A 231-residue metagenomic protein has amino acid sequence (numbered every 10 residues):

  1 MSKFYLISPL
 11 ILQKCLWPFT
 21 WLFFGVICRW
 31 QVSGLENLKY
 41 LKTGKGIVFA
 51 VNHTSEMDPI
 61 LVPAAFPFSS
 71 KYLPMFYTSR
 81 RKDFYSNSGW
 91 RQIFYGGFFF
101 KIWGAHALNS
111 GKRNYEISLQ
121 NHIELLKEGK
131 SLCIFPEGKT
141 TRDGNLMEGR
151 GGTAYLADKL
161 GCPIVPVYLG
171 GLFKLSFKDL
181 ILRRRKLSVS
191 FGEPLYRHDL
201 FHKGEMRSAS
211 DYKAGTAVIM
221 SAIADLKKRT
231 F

Functional and structural regions predicted by a protein language model:
S2-F4, S8, R113-F231: Non-catalytic C-terminal accessory region of glycerolipid acyltransferases and related lyso-lipid remodeling enzymes
K3-R29, N87-G104, D179-K186: Alpha-helical membrane-targeting segments
W21-H53: Helix-to-loop junction immediately C-terminal to a conserved catalytic motif
F23, I102-N109, P136-K139: Short, basic, glycine/proline-bearing loop/turn elements
F23-G25, S70, F99-F100, L125 (+1 more regions): A generic structural signal for well-ordered alpha-helical segments
F23-R29, L108-R113, D143-G144: Short, flexible loop segments at the rims of nucleotide/cofactor-binding pockets, characterized by
V32-L35, I93, E116-L119: Structural motif corresponding to alpha-helix initiation and N-cap regions
L41-K112: Catalytic core of membrane glycerolipid acyltransferases/transacylases, capturing the structured, soluble-facing
